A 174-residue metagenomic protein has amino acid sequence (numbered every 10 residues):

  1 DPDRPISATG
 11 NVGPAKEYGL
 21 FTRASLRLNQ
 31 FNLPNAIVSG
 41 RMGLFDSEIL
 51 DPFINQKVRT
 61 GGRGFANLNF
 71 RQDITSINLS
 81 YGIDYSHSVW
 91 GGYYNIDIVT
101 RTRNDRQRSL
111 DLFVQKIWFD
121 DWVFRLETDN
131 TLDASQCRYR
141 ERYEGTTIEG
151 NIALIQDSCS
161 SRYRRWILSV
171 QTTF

Functional and structural regions predicted by a protein language model:
D1-S7, F53-G62, D97-R103, R140-N151: Flexible, surface-exposed loop regions and adjacent strand-edge segments of Gram-negative outer-membrane beta-barrel
R4-Y94: Gram-negative outer-membrane beta-barrel transporters
A8, N29, E48, P52 (+5 more regions): Intrinsic disorder/low-complexity signature
G13, N29-F31, R59, Q72-I74 (+4 more regions): Sterically constrained small-residue positions within well-ordered secondary structures of folded domains
A15-R23, G61-N67, D105-D111, S158 (+2 more regions): Transmembrane beta-barrel architecture of outer-membrane proteins
L33, D84-S86, R106, L110-Q115 (+2 more regions): Short, solvent-exposed micro-motifs at the edges of structured domains
G91-G92, V114-F174: C-terminal beta-signal and adjacent terminal beta-strands/loops of Gram-negative outer-membrane beta-barrel proteins
Y94-I96, Q107-D111, N151: Short, local alpha-helical segments
